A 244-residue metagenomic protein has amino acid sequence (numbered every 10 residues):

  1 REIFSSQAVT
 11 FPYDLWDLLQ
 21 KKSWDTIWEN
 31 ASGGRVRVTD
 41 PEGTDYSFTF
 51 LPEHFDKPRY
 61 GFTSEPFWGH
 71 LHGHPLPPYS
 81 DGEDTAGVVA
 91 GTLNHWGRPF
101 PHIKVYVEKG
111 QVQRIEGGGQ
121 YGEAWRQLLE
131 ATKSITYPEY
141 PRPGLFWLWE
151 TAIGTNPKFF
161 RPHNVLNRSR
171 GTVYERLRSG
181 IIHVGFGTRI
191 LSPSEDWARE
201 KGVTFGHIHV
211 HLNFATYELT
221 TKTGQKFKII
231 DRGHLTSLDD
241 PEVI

Functional and structural regions predicted by a protein language model:
R1-F100, E108-K109, E218-I244: Active-site bordering "gate/hinge" segments that shape substrate access to catalytic or cofactor-binding pockets
A8-D14, G61-W68, L76-D84, Q120-L129 (+2 more regions): Short linear motifs at secondary-structure transitions and domain/linker junctions
L15-Q20, W28-N30, W68-G73, L128-T136 (+2 more regions): Short amphipathic alpha-helical surface micro-motifs
D17-S23, G34-V36, R161-I244: Charged, compositionally biased interaction regions
G33, A86, H102, L148 (+1 more regions): Short, surface-exposed beta-edge/turn micro-motifs
G87, W149-G154, A215, G233: Glycine-centered structural positions embedded in regular secondary structure
R98, R114-F186, I190: Dual-mode signal for accessory low-complexity, basic/Gly-rich regions
V105: Hydrophobic/aromatic beta-strand elements that line small-molecule binding cavities or substrate pockets in beta-rich
